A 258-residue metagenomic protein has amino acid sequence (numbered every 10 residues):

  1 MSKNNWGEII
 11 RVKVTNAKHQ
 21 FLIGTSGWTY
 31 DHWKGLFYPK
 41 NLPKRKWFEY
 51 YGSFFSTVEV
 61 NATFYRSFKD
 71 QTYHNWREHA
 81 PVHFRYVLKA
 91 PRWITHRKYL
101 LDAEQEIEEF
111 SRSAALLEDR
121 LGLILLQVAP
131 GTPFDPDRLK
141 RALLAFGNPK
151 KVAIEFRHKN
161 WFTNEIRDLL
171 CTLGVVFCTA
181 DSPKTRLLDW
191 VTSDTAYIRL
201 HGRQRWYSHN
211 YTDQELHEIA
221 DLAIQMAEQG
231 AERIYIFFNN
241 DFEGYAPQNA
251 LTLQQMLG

Functional and structural regions predicted by a protein language model:
M1-G258: Residues lining hydrophobic/aromatic ligand-binding pockets adjacent to catalytic sites
